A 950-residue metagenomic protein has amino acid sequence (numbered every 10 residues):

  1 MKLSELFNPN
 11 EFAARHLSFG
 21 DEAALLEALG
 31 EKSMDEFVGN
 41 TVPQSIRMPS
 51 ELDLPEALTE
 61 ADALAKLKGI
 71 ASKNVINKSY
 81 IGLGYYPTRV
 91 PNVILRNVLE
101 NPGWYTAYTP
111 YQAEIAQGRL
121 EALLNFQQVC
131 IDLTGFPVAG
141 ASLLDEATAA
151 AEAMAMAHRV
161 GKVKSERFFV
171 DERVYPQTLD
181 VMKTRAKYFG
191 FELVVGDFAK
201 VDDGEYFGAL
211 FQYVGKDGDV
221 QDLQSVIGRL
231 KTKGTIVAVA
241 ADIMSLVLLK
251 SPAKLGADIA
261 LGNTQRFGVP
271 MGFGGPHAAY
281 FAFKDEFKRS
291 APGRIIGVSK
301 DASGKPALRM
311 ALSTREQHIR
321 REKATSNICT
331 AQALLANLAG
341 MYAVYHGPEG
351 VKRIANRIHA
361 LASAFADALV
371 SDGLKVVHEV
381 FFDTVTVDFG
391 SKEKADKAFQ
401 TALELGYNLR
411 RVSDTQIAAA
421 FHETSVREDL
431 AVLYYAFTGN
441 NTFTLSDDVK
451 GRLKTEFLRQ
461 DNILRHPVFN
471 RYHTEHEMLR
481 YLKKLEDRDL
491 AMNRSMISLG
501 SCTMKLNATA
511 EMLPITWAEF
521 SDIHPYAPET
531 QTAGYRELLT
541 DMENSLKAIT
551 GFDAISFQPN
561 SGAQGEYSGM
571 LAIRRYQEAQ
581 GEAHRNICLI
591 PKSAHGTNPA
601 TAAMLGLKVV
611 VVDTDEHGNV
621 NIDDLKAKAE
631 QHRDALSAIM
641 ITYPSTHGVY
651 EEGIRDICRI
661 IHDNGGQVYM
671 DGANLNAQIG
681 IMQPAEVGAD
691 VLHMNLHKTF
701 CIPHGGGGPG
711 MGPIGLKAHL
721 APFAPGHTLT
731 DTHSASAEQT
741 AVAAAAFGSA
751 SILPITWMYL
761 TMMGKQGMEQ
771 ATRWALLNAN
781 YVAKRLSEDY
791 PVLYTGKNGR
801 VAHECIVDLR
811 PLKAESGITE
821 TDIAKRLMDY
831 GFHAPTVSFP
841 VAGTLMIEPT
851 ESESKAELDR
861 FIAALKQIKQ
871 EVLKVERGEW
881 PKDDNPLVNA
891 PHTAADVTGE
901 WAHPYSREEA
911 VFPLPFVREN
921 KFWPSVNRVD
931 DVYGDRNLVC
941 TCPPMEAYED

Functional and structural regions predicted by a protein language model:
M1-A24, A28, G39-Y80, R89-Y105 (+12 more regions): Non-catalytic terminal extensions of PLP-dependent enzymes
A13, G118, T148-A307, L369-G373 (+7 more regions): Conserved PLP-enzyme active-site core in the AAT-like
L29, M34-D35, A339, V609: N-terminal cofactor/phosphate-binding cores enriched in small/glycine residues, especially glycine-rich loops such as
K32-S45, A257-G262, A689: TRNA-binding/sensing appendages of the translation machinery
V129-A150, K164, F168: A conserved hydrophobic secondary-structure block that centers on an alpha-helix together with its immediately flanking
A139, E192-G196, V377, R410 (+3 more regions): General small-molecule cofactor/ligand-binding pocket signal
M154-K162, Q332-V344, I752, T756-T761: Proline/glycine-anchored alpha-helix kink/cap motifs
V269-A282, E286-F287, A331-L335, S425 (+5 more regions): Conserved phosphate/anionic-ligand binding catalytic regions in large, soluble enzymes, centered on
